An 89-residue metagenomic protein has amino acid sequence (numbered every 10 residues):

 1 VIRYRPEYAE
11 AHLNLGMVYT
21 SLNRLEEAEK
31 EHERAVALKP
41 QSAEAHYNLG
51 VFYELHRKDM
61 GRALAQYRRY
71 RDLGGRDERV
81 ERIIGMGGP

Functional and structural regions predicted by a protein language model:
R3, T20, E54-L55: Position-specific recognition of the canonical hydrophobic site in helix A of tetratricopeptide repeat
Y4, L38, D72-L73: Structural marker of alpha-solenoid helical repeat scaffolds
A9-E10, A43-E44, D77-E78: Helix-start (N-cap) detector for alpha-helical repeat units in TPR-like alpha-solenoids, especially tetratricopeptide
N14, N48, R82-I83: Canonical tetratricopeptide repeat
M17, V51-F52, M86: Residue-level recognition of tetratricopeptide repeat
S21-R34, R57-R69: Structural signature of tandem alpha-helical TPR/SEL1-like repeats, specifically the intra-repeat loop/turn
E44, N48-V51: Alpha-helical protein-protein interaction scaffolds
